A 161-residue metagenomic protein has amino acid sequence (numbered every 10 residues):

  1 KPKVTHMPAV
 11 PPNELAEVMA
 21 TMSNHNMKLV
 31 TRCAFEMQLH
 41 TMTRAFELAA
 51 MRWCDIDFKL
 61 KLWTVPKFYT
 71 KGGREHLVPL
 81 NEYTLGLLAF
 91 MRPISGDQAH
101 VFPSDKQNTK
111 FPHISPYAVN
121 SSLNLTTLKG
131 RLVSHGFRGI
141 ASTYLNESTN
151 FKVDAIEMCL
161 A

Functional and structural regions predicted by a protein language model:
K1-M51, K59, T70-R74, I94-S95 (+1 more regions): Basic, Lys/Arg- and aromatic-enriched nucleic-acid-binding interface segment
A9-A16, L60, N81-G130, G136 (+2 more regions): Active-site/catalytic core of tyrosine-dependent DNA strand-transfer enzymes
E36, H40-E47, S121, G136-A161: C-terminal catalytic core of tyrosine-transesterase DNA break-rejoin enzymes
R44-F46, G72-G73, L87, T109-K110 (+1 more regions): Flexible loop/turn segments at secondary-structure boundaries
D55-L62, K129-R131, N150-A161: Short, polar N-cap/turn motifs at the start of nucleic acid-interacting alpha helices
L62, E75-P79: Well-ordered beta-strand positions in beta-sheet-rich domains
